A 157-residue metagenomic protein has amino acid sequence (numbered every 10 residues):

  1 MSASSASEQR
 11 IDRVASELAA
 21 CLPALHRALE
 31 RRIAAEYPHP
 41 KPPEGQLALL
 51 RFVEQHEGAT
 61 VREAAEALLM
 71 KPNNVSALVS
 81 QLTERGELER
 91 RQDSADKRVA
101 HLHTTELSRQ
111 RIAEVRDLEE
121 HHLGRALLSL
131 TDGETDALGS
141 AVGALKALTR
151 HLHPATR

Functional and structural regions predicted by a protein language model:
M1-E44: N-terminal leader segment of winged-helix/HTH proteins
M1-R13, R31-R32, D136-R157: C-terminal regulatory/oligomerization modules of transcriptional regulators
E8, L69-M70, Q92: Short linear motifs centered on Gly/Pro in flexible linkers and helix caps
S16, A20-P23, R27, R31 (+8 more regions): Generic detection of well-ordered alpha-helical segments
E30-K71, R85, H101, R157: N-terminal helix-turn-helix DNA-binding core of bacterial DNA-binding proteins
S80-S140: Charged, amphipathic alpha-helical coiled-coil/dimerization segments
